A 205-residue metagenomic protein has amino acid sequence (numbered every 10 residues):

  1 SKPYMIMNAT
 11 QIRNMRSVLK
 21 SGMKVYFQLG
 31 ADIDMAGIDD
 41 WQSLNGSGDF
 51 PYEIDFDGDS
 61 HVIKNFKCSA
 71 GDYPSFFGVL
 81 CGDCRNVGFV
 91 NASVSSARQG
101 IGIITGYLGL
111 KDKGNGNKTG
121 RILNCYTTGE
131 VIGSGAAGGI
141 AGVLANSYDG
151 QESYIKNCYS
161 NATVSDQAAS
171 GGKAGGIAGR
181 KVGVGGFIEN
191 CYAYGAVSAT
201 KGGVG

Functional and structural regions predicted by a protein language model:
S1-G205: Surface-exposed repetitive/solenoidal architectures
